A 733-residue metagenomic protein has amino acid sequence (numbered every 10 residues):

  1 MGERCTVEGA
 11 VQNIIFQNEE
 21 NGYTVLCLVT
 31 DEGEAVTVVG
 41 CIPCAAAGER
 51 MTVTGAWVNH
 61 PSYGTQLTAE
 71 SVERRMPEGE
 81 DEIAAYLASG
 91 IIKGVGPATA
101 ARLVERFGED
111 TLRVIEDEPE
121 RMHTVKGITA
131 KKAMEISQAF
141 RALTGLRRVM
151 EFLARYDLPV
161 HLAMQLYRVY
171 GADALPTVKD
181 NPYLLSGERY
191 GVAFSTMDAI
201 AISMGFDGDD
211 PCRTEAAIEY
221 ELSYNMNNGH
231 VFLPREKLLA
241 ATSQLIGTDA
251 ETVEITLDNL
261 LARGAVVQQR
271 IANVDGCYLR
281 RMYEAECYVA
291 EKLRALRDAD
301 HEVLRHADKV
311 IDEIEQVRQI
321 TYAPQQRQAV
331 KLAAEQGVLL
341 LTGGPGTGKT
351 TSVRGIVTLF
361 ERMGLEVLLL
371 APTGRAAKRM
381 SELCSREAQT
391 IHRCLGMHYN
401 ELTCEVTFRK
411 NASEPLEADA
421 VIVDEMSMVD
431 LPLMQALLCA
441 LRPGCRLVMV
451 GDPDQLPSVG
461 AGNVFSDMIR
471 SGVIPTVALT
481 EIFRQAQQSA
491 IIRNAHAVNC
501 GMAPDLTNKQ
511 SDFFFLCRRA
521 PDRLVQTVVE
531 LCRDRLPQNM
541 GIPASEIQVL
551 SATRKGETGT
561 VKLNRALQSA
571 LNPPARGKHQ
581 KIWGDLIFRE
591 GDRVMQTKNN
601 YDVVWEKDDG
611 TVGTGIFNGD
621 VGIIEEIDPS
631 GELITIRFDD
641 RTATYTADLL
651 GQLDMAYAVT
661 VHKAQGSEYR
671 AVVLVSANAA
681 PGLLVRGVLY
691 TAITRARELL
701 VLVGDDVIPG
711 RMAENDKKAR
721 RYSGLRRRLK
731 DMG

Functional and structural regions predicted by a protein language model:
M1-H306: Accessory, non-ATPase domains that flank or precede helicase/AAA+ motor cores in DNA-metabolism machines
I14, V53, Q596, I624-I627 (+1 more regions): A generic structural signal for residues embedded in beta-strands
G48-R50, G591, G619: Loop/turn positions that initiate beta-strands
R270-P345, T351, V357: Pre-Walker A segment
R327-V330, E335-K509, V707: ASCE P-loop NTPase helicase motor core
P453-T614, E625, M732: Conserved helicase motor core of P-loop NTPases
C500, D608, N618-G733: C-terminal accessory regions
